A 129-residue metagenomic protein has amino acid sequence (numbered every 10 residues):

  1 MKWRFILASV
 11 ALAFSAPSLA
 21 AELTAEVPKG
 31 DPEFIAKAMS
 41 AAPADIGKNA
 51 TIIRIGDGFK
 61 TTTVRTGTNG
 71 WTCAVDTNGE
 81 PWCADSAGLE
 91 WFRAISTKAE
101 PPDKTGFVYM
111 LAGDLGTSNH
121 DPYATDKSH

Functional and structural regions predicted by a protein language model:
M1-L7: Bacterial N-terminal signal peptides that target proteins for export
F5, A20-A21: Intrinsically disordered, low-complexity, hydrophilic segments
S15-P17: N-terminal signal peptide c-region/cleavage motif recognized by signal peptidases
E22-H129: Primary mode marks residue(s) on the alpha4-beta5-alpha5 output face of response regulator receiver
